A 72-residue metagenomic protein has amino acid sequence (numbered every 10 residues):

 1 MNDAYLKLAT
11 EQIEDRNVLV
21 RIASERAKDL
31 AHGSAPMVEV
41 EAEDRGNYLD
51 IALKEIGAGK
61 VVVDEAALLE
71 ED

Functional and structural regions predicted by a protein language model:
M1-D72: Polar low-complexity intrinsically disordered regions
